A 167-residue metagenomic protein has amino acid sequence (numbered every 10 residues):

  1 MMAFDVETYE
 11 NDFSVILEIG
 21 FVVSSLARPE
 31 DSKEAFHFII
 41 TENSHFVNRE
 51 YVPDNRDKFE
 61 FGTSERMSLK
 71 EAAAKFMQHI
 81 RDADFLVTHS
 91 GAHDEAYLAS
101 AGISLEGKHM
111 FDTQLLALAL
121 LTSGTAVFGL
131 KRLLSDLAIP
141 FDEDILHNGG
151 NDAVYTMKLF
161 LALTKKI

Functional and structural regions predicted by a protein language model:
M2, E10-H93: Conserved non-catalytic scaffold segment of RNase H-like nuclease domains
V15-L17, E34, E50-P53, A99-S100 (+3 more regions): Short coil/turn segments at secondary-structure boundaries
G20, H79, Y97, L116-A119 (+2 more regions): Alpha-helical recognition domains of nuclear gene-regulatory proteins
E71, K75, S90-H93, Y97 (+3 more regions): Acidic, Ser/Thr-rich intrinsically disordered and amphipathic helical segments
G91, R132-I167: Acidic, Mg2+-coordinating catalytic module of metal-dependent nucleases/exonucleases that use a two-metal-ion mechanism
A92-M110: Substrate-recognition/cap helix-loop segment adjacent to the acidic, metal-dependent catalytic center of Asp-based
T113-F128: Short alpha-helix plus adjacent loop in nuclease-associated cores
